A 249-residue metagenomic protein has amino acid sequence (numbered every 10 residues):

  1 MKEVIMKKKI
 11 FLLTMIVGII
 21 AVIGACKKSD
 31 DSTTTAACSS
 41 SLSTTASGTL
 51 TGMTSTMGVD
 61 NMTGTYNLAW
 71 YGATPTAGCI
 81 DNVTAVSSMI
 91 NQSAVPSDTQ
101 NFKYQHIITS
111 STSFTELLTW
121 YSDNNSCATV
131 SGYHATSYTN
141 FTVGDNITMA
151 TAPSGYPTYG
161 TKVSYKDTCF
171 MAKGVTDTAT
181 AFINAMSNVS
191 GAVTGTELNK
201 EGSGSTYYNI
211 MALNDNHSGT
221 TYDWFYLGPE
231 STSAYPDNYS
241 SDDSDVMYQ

Functional and structural regions predicted by a protein language model:
M1-I5: Short, Lys/Arg-enriched N-terminal segments with co-localized hydrophobic residues within the first ~10-30 amino acids
K7-I10, A21-D60, Q249: Bacterial Sec-dependent N-terminal signal peptides
L12-I16: Sec-dependent N-terminal signal peptides
S29, S39-S43, N82, V130 (+1 more regions): General secretory precursor processing signal
S32, T44, A85-V86, Y133 (+1 more regions): Secreted/processed peptides and extracellular or luminal domains of membrane proteins
S40-T76, D81-V83, K103-I108: N-terminal segment immediately downstream of the Sec signal-peptide cleavage site in secreted/extracellular proteins
Y71-G78, Q92-T221, Y226-Q249: Contiguous, well-ordered beta-strand patches that form the walls/edges of small beta-barrel/beta-sandwich domains
D81-Q92: Short, charge- and proline-biased low-complexity linear segments that act as flexible interaction/docking motifs
